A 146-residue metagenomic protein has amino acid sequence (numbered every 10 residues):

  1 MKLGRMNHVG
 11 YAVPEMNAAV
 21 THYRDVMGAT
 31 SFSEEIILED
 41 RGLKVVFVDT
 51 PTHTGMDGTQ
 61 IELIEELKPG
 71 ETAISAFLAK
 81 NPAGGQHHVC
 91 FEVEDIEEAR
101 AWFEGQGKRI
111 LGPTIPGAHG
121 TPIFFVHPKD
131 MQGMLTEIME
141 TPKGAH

Functional and structural regions predicted by a protein language model:
M1, Y11-G58, E98-T121, V126 (+1 more regions): Core segments of cupin and vicinal oxygen chelate
M6-P14, V46-T59, K68, I74-E98: Vicinal oxygen chelate
I37, E66-K68: Histidine- and/or cysteine-centered catalytic micro-motif in compact active-site loops
P51, I64-E66, K129, T141: Generic beta-structure capping elements
G58, M131-M134: Coil-to-beta-strand transition motifs
M134-H146: Acidic/histidine-enriched, glycine/proline-rich intrinsically disordered or flexible terminal extensions
